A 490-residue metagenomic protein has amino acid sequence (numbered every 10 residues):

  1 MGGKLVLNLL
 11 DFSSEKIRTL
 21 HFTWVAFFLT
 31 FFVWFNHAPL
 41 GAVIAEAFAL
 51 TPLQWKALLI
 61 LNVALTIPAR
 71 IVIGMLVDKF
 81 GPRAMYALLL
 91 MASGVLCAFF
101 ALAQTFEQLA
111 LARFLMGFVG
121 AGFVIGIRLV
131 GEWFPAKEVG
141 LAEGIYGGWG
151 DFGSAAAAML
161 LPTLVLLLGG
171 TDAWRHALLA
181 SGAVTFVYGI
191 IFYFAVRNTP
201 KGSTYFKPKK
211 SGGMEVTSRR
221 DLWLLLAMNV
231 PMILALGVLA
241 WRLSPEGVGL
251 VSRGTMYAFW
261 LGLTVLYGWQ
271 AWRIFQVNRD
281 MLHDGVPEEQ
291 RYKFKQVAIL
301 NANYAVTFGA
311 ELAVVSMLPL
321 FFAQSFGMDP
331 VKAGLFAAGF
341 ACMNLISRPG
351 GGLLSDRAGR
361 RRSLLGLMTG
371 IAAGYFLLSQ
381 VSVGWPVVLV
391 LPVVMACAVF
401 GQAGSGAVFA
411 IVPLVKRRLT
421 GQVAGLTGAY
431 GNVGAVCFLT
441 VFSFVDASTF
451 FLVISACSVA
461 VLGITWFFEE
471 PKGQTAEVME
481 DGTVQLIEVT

Functional and structural regions predicted by a protein language model:
R18-P52, A157, V314-P319: Extracytoplasmic
H37-A38, N229-A258, K295-A338: Extracytoplasmic gate region of multi-pass secondary transporters
K79-L90, D356-T369: Cytoplasmic membrane-interface "Motif A"-like loop-to-helix N-cap segments of 12-TM Major Facilitator Superfamily
M91-Q104, G370-G384: C-terminal ends and interior cores of transmembrane alpha-helices in multi-pass membrane transporters/permeases
A112-W149: Cytoplasmic helix-loop-helix junction between adjacent transmembrane helices in 12-TM secondary transporters
G122-P135, Q402-K416: Intracellular juxtamembrane helix-capping segments at the cytosolic ends of symmetry-related transmembrane helices
G140-V165, G425-F438: Glycine-rich segments within core transmembrane alpha-helices of 12-TM secondary carriers
A183-F206, N229-P245, W260-D280, V461-P471: C-terminal membrane-cytosol helix-exit motif in multi-pass small-molecule transporters
